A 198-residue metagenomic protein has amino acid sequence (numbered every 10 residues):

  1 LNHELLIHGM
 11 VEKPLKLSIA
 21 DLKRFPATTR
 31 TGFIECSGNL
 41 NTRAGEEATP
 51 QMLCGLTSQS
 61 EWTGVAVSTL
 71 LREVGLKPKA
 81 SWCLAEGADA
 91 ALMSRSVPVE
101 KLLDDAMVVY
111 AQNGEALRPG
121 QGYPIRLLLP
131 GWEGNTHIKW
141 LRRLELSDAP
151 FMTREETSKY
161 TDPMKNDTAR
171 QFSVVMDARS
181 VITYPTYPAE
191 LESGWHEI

Functional and structural regions predicted by a protein language model:
L1-I198: Structured, non-membrane catalytic/scaffold regions adjacent to prosthetic-group chemistry
